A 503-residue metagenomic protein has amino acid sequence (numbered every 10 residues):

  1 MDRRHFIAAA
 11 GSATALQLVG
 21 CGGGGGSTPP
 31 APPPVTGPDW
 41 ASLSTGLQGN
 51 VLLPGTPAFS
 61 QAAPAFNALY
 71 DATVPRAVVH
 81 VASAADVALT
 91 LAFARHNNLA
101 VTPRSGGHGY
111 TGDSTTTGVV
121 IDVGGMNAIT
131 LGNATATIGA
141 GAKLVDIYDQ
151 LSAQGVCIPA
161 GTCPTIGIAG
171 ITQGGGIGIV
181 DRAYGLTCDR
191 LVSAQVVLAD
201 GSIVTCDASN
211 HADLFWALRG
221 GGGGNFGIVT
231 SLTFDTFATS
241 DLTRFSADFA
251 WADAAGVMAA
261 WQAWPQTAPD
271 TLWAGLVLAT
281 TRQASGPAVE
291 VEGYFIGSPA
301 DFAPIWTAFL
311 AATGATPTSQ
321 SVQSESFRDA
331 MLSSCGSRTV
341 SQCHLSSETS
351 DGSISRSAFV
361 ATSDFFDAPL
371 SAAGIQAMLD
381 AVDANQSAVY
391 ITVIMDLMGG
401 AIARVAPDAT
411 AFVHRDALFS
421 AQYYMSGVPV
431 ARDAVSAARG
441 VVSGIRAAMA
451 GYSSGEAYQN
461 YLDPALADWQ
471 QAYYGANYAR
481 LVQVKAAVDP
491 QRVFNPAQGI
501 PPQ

Functional and structural regions predicted by a protein language model:
D2-Q17, T28-Q503: Soluble FAD-dependent oxygen oxidases
C21-G23: N-terminal Sec signal peptide cleavage junction
